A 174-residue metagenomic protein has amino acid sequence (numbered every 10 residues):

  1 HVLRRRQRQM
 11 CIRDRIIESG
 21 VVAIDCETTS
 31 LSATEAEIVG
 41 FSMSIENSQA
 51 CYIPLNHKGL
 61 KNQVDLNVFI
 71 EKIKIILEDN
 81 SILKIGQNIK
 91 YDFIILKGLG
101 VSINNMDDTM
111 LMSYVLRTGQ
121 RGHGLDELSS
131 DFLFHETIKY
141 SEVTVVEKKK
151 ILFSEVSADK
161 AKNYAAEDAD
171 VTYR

Functional and structural regions predicted by a protein language model:
H1-R8, I12: Single conserved hydrophobic/aromatic residue that forms the stacking wall/gate of nucleotide- or nucleobase-binding
L3, A33, I75-L77: Structural motif
R4, I17-E18, E78-S81: Residue-level preference for short coil/turn positions at secondary-structure junctions
R5-R6, C26, K61: Acyl-group handling in specialized metabolite and lipid biosynthesis
R13-A23: Structured nucleic-acid-interacting core domains from mobile-element enzymes and related host factors, especially RNase
E18-G20, E35-E37, N47: Short flexible coil/turn linkers enriched for glycine and charged/polar residues that connect secondary-structure
V21-T34: Short acidic, Gly/Ser-rich segments with clustered Asp/Glu that frequently serve as metal-coordination loops in enzyme
V39-R174: Active-site-proximal helix-loop-helix substrate-binding element of RNase H-like nuclease domains
